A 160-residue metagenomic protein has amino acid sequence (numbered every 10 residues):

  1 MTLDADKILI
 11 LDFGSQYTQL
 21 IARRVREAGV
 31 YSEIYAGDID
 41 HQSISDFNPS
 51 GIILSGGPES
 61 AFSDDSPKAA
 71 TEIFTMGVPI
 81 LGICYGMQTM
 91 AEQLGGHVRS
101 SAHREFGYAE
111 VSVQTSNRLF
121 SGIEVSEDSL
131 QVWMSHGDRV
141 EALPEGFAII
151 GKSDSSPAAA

Functional and structural regions predicted by a protein language model:
M1-D6: Extreme N-terminus of proteins, especially the signal/transit-peptide cleavage junction and the first residues
K7-A28: Short, charged N-terminal beta->alpha structural module
I8, S32, I80: Hydrophobic anchor at the start of a short beta-strand that flanks the dinucleotide cofactor-binding loop
G14, D38, G86: Residues in the short beta-alpha loop(s) of Rossmann-like NAD(P)-binding domains
R23-R24, A28-G29, D46-I123, S129-Q131 (+2 more regions): Cysteine-nucleophile active-site neighborhood
G29-S45: A short, well-structured beta->alpha microelement
P144-I150: Short, hydrophobic/aromatic-rich segments at coil-to-beta transitions
P157-A160: Short, surface-exposed beta-strand/loop micro-motifs that present aromatic residues
